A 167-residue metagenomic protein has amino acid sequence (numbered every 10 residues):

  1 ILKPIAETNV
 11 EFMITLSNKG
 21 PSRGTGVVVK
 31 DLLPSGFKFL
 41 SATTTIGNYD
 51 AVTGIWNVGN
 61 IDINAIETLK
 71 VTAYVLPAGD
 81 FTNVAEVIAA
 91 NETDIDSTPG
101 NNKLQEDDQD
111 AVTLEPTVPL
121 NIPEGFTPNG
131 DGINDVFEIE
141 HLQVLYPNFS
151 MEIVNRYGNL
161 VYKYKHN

Functional and structural regions predicted by a protein language model:
I1-L120, E124-G125: Exported/extracytosolic protein signature
E115-N167: Short loop/turn motifs at secondary-structure boundaries
